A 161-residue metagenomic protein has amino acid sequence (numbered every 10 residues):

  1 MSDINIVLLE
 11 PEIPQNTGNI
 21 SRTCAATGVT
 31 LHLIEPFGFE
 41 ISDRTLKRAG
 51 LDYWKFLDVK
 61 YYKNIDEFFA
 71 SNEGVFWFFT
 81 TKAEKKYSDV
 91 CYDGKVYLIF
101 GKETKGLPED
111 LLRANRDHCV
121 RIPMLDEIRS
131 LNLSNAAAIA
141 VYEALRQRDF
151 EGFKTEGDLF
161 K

Functional and structural regions predicted by a protein language model:
M1-K161: Post-transcriptional modification and biogenesis factors for structured RNAs of the translation apparatus
